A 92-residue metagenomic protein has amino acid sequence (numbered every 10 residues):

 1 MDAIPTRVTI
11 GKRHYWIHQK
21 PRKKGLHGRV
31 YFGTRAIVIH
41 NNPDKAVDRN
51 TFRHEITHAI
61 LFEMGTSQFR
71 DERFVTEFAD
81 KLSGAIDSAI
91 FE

Functional and structural regions predicted by a protein language model:
M1-D48, F62-G84: Active-site scaffold of zinc-dependent metalloenzymes
N50-F62: Active-site recognition of the HExxH zinc-binding catalytic motif
I86-E92: Short helix/loop segments within enzyme catalytic domains that coordinate or immediately flank catalytic cofactors
